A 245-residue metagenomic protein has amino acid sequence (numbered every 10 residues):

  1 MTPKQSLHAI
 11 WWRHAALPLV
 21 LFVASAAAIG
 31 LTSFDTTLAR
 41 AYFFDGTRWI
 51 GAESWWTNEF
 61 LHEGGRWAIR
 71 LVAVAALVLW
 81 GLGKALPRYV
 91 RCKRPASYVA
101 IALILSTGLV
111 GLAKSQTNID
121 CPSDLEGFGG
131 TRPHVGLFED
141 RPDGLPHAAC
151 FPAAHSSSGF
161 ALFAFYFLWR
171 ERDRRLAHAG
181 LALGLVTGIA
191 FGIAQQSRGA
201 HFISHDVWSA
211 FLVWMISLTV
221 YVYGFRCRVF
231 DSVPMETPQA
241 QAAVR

Functional and structural regions predicted by a protein language model:
T2-A76, K114-P122, T131-R132: N-terminal transmembrane-helix/juxtamembrane module of multi-pass inner/ER membrane proteins
Q5-S6, W11-R13, P18, H134-R245: Membrane-embedded catalytic cores of phosphoryl/pyrophosphoryl-handling enzymes
P18-V23, L71-V72, V99, L103-T107 (+2 more regions): Alpha-helical transmembrane spans of integral membrane proteins, capturing the lipid-embedded, hydrophobic core of TM
A24, A28, D35, L77-G81 (+4 more regions): Alpha-helical membrane-inserting segments
A24-I29, L105-G111, L185-Q196: Aromatic-anchored segments of alpha-helical transmembrane domains
T37-R40, R91-R172, D231: Membrane-interface loops
E53-F60, G64, R88-R91, P146 (+1 more regions): Juxtamembrane loop-transmembrane helix junctions in multi-pass integral membrane proteins, especially the extracellular
V78-A100, W169, D173-L183: Cytoplasmic juxtamembrane regions at transmembrane-helix boundaries
